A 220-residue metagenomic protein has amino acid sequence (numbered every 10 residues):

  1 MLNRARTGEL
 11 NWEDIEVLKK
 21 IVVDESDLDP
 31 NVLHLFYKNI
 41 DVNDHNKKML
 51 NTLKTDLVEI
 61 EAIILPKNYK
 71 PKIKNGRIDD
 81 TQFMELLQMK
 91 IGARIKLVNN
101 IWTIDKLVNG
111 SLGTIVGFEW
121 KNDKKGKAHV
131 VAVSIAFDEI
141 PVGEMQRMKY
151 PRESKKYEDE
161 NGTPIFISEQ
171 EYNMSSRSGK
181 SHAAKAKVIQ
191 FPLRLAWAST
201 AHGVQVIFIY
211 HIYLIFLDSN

Functional and structural regions predicted by a protein language model:
M1-D105, N109, G126: Conserved helicase motor core of P-loop NTPases
A93-N220: C-terminal accessory regions
